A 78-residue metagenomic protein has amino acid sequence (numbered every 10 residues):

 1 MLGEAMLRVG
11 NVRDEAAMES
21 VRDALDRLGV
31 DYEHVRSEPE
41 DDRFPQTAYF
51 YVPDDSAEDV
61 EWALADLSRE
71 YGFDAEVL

Functional and structural regions predicted by a protein language model:
M1-V12, Q46-A48: Short glycine-/aliphatic-rich beta-strand segments at the starts of folded cytosolic domains
R8-A17, P53-D55: Short, surface-exposed ligand-recognition loops at beta-strand->loop->(often short) alpha-helix junctions that present
A17-P39: Short, flexible N-terminal segments of the mature chain
S20-D26, D59-R69: Short amphipathic alpha-helices in soluble, non-transmembrane regions that often serve as interface/regulatory elements
D31-R36, S68-L78: Conserved short beta-strand edge segments in small beta-sheet-based binding/regulatory domains
E33-D66: Short, intrinsically disordered low-complexity segments
